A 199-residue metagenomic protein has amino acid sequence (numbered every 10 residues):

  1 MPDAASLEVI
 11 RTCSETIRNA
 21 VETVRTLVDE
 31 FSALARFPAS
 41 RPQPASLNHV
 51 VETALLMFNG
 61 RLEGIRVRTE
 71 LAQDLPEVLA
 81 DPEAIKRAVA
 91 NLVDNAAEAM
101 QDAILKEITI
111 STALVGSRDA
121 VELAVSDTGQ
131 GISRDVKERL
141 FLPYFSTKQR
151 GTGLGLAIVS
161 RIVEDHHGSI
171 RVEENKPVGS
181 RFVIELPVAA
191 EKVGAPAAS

Functional and structural regions predicted by a protein language model:
M1-E22: Histidine phosphotransfer helical core of two-component systems
L7, R41-L55: A conserved beta-strand-to-alpha-helix junction within the catalytic ATP-binding
F37-S40, E77-A80, T147: Conserved micro-motifs of the catalytic ATP-binding
R66-P76, V115: Conserved catalytic submotifs in the C-terminal HATPase_c
K106-L123: Short beta-strand-loop-beta element adjacent to the nucleotide/active-site pocket used for signaling
I132-Y144: Short conserved segment of the HATPase_c
V163-E164: Detector for a conserved hydrophobic position within an alpha-helical segment of the HATPase_c
G168-S169: Conserved glycine-rich
